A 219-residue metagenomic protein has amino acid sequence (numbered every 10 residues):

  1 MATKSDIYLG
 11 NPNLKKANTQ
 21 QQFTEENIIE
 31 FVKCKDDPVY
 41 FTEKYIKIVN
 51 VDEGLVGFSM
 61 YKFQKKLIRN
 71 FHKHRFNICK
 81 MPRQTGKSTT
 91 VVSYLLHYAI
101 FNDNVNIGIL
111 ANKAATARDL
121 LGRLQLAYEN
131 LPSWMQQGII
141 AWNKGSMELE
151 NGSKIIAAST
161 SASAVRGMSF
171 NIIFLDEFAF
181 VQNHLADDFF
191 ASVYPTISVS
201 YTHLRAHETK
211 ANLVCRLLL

Functional and structural regions predicted by a protein language model:
A2-A211, R216: Phosphate/NTP-binding elements of NTP-utilizing enzymes
L219: Conserved catalytic cores of soluble enzyme domains, especially glycine-rich substrate-binding beta-alpha loops
